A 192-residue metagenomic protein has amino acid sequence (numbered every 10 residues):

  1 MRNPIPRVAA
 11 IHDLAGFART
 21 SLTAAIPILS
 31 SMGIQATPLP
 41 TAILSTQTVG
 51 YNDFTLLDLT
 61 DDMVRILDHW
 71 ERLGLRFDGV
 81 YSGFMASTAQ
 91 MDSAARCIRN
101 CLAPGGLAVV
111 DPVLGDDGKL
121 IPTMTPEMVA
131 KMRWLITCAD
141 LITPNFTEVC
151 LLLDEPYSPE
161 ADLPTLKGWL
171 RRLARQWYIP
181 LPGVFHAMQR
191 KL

Functional and structural regions predicted by a protein language model:
R2-V110, L114-P122: Conserved N-terminal subdomain of the carbohydrate kinase-like
T123-L192: Conserved phosphate/ATP/ADP-binding segment of small-molecule kinases
